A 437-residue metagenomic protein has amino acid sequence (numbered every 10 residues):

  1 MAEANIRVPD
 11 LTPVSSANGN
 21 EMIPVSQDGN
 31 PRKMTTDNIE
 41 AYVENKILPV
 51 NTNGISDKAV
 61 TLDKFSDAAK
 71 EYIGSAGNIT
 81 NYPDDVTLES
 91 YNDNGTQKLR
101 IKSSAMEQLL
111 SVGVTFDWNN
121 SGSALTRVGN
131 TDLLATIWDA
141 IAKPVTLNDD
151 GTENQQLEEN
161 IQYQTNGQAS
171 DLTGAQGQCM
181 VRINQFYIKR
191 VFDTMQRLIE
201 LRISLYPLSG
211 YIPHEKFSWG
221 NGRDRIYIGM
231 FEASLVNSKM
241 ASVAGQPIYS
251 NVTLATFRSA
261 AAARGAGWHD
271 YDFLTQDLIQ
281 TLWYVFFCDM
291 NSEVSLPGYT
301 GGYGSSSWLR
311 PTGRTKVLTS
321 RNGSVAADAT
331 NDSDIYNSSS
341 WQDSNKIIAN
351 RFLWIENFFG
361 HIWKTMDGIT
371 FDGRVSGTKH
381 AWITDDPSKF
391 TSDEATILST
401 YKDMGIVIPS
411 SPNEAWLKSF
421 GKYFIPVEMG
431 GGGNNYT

Functional and structural regions predicted by a protein language model:
A2-S104: Fibrous stalk/shaft segments of extracellular and virion attachment machinery
N18-M22, Q178, D224: Short, surface-exposed beta-edge/turn micro-motifs
Q27-N30, F186-I188, E232-L235, T275 (+1 more regions): Acidic glycine-/aspartate-rich tracts in secreted/extracellular proteins
S104-R182, I188-R190: GGW-centered surface loops in extracellular recognition modules
S170, G174-G177, Y206-F358: Short aromatic-cysteine micro-motif
F192, I369-H380: Cytochrome P450 core scaffold surrounding the K-helix E-X-X-R motif and the conserved "meander" helix-loop region
A233-A255, S376-Y401, V407: A solvent-exposed, charged loop/short amphipathic helix patch at secondary-structure junctions
D277, Y299-S324, I335, I362-F371 (+1 more regions): C-terminal, surface-exposed recognition/capping segments
